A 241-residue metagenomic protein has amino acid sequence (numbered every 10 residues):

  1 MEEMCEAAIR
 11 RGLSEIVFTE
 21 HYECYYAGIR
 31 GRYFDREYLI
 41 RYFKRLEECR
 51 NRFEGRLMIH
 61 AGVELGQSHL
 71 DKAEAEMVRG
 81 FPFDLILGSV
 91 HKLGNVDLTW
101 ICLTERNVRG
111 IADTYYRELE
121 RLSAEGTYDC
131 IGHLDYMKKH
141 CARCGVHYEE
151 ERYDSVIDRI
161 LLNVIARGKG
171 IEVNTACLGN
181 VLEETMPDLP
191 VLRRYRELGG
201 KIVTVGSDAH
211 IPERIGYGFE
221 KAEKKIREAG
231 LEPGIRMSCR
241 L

Functional and structural regions predicted by a protein language model:
M1, G12, C144-L241: Charged catalytic cores and adjacent phosphate/nucleic-acid-binding surfaces used for phosphate/nucleic-acid chemistry
M1-E3, L70-E74, R109-R117: Glycine-rich anion/phosphate-binding loops
M1-L65, H69, V78, H140 (+4 more regions): An N-terminally biased module of ancient metal coordination in phosphate/nucleic-acid-related enzymes
I9-R10, F43-R56, A75-L87, R121-T127 (+3 more regions): Acidic (Asp/Glu)-rich catalytic clusters
E15-I16, E47-C49, V90-G94, Y115-L122 (+3 more regions): Short C-terminal domain-edge/linker segments immediately following a structured domain
I16-F18, I59-V63, I86-G88, C130-G132 (+2 more regions): Hydrophobic faces of well-ordered beta-strands that scaffold small-molecule active sites in alpha/beta enzyme cores
E23-Y25, F81, L85-V164, G170-T185: Divalent metal-binding pocket/active-site signature
E64, Y136, S238-L241: Residues that form or immediately flank small-molecule/cofactor binding pockets and catalytic motifs
